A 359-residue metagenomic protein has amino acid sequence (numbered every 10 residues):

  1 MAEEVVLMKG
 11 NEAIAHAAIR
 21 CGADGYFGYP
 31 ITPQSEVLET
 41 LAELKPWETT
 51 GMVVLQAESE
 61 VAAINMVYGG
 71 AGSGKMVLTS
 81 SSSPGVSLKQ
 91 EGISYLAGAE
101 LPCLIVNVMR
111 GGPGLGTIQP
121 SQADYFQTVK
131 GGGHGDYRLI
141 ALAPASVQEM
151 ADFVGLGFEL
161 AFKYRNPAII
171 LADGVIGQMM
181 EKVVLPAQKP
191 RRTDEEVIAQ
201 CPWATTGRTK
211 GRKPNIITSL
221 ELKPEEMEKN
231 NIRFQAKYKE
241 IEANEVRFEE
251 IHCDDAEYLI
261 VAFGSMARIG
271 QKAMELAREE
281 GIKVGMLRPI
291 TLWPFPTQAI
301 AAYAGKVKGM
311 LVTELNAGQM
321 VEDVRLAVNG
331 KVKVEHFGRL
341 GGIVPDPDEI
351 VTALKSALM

Functional and structural regions predicted by a protein language model:
M1-G131, R138, S146, H336 (+2 more regions): Thiamine diphosphate
L7-A13, Q235-Y258, Q271: Glycine-/acidic-rich phosphate or pyrophosphate-binding loops and their flanking alpha/beta elements
A42-L44, S94-A97, G155-L160, L185-Q188 (+3 more regions): Short, solvent-exposed amphipathic alpha-helical segments in soluble enzyme and RNA/protein-processing domains
Q119-D173: Conserved thiamine diphosphate
R165-E250: Conformationally flexible catalytic loops at phosphate/diphosphate-handling active centers
R247-K283, L287, W293-A299: Redox- and metal-dependent alpha/beta enzyme cores, enriched for Fe-S-associated oxidoreductases and cofactor-handling
K308, E314-M359: Peripheral docking tails and interdomain loops at the edges of cofactor- or intermediate-handling domains
